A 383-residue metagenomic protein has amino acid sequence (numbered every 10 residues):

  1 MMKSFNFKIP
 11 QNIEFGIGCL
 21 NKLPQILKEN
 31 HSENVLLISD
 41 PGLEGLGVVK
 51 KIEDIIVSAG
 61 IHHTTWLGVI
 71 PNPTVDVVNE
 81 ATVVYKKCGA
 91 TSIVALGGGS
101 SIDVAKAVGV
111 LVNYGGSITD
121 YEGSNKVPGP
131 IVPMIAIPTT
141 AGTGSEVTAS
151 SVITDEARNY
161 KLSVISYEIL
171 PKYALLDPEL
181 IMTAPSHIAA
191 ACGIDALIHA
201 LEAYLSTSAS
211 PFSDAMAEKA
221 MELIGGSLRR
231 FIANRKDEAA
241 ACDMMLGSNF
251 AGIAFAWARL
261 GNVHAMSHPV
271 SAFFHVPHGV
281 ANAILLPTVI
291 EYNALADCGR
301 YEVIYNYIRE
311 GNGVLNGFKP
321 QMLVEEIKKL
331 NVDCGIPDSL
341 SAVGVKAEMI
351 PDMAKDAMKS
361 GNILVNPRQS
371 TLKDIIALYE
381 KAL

Functional and structural regions predicted by a protein language model:
M1-W66: An N-terminal, well-structured beta->alpha segment
E44-G116, R230-A241: N-terminal small/polar loop signature for handling phosphorylated ligands or for N-terminal nucleophile
D76-E179: Glycine/threonine-rich beta-strand-loop-alpha-helix active-site module that forms ligand/phosphate-binding
G142, N249-N282, S360-L364: Glycine-rich phosphate/pyrophosphate-binding beta-alpha loops
S150-A258, K373: Carboxylate- and glycine-rich phosphate/diphosphate-binding segment that chelates Mg2+/Mn2+
F273-M349: Gly/Pro-rich interdomain helix-loop hinge
K346-L383: Short, amphipathic C-terminal "tail helix"
